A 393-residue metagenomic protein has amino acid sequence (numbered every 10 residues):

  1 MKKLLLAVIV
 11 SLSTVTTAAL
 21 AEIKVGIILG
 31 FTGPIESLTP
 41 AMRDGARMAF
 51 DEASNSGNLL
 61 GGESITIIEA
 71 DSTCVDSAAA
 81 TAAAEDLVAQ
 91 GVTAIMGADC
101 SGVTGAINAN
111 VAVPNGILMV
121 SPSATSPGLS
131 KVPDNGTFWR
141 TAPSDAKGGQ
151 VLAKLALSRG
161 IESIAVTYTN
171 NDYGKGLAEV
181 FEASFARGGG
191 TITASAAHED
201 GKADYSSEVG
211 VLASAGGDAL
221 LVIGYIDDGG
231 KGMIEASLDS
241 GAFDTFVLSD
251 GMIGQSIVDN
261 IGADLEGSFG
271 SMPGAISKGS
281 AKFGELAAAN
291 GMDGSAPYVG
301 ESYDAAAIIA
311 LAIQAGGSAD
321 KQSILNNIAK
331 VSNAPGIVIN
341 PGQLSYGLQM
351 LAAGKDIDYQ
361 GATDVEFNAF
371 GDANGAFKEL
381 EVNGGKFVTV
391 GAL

Functional and structural regions predicted by a protein language model:
L4-V10, A21-L393: Extracytosolic ligand-binding ectodomains
V15-A21: Sec/Tat signal peptide C-region and signal peptidase I cleavage site
